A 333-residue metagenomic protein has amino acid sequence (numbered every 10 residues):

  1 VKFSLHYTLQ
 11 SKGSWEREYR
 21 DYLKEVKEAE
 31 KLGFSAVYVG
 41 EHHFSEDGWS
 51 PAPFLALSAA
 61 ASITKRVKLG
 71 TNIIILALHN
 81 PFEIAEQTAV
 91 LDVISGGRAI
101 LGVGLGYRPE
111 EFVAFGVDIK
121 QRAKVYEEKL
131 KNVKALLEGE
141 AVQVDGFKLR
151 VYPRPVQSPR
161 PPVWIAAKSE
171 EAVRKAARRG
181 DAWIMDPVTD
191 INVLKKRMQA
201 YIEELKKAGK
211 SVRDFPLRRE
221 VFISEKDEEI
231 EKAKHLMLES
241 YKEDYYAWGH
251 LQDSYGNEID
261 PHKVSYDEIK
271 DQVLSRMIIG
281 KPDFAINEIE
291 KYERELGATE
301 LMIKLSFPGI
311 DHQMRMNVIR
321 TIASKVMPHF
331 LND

Functional and structural regions predicted by a protein language model:
V1-I63, K68-L69, P161: N-terminal beta1-alpha1-beta2 module of alpha/beta enzyme domains
F3-Y7, V37-V39, L69-T71, A99-V103 (+4 more regions): Hydrophobic faces of well-ordered beta-strands that scaffold small-molecule active sites in alpha/beta enzyme cores
Y7-Y19, I74-F82, S158-K168, S224 (+1 more regions): Active-site mouth loops of central-metabolism enzymes
E16-E28, Q87, A167-K175, F284-Y292: Short, acidic/polar
A29, G33, E41, A60 (+10 more regions): Conserved, mostly hydrophobic/aromatic
A36-A60, I75, P187-I191, K304-R315: Glycine-rich, proline-tolerant flexible connector loops at the mouths of alpha/beta enzymes
N80-A182, I191-V212: Internal, glycine-rich beta/alpha segment that forms the wall or movable "lid" of small-molecule/cofactor binding
K120-Y152, N192-A298, H329-D333: An alpha-helical appendage that flanks or caps ligand/catalytic pockets
